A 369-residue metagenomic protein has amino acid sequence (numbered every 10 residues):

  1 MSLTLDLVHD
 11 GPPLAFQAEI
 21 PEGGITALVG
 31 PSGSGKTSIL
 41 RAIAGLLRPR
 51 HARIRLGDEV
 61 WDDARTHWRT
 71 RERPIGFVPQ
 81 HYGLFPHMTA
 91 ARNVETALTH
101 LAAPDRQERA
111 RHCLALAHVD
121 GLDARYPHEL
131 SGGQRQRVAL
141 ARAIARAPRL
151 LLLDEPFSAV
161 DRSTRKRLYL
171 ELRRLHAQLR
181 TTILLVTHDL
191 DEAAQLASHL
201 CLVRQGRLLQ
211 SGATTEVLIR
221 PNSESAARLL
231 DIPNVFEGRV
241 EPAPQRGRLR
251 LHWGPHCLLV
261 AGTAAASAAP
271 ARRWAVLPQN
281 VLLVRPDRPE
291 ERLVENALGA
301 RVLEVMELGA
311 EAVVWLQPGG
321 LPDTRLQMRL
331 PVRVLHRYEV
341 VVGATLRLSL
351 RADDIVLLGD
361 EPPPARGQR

Functional and structural regions predicted by a protein language model:
A27, H67-R69, R73-G83, L184: ABC nucleotide-binding domain signature
V29-P31: The feature captures the beta-strand-to-loop junction immediately N-terminal to the Walker
T37-L40, V138: ABC ATPase nucleotide-binding domain helices that frame the ATP-binding cleft
A44: Helix-to-loop junction immediately C-terminal to a conserved catalytic motif
R50-R55, Q205: Conserved coupling/switch loops of ABC nucleotide-binding domains, chiefly the family-specific signature
R53-R73: ABC ATPase NBD Q-loop/coupling interface
P74, T89-R228: ABC ATPase nucleotide-binding domains
G254-M306, V332-R369: Glycine/charge-rich catalytic "coupling/switch" loops of P-loop NTPases
